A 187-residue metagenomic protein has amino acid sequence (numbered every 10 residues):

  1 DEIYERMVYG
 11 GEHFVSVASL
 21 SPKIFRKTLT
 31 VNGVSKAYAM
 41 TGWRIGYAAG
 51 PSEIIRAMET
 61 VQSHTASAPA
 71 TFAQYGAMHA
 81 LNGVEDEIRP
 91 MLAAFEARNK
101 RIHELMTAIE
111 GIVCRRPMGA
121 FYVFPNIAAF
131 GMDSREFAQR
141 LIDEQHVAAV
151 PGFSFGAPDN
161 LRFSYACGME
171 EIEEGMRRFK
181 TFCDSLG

Functional and structural regions predicted by a protein language model:
E2-G187: PLP-dependent class I/II
